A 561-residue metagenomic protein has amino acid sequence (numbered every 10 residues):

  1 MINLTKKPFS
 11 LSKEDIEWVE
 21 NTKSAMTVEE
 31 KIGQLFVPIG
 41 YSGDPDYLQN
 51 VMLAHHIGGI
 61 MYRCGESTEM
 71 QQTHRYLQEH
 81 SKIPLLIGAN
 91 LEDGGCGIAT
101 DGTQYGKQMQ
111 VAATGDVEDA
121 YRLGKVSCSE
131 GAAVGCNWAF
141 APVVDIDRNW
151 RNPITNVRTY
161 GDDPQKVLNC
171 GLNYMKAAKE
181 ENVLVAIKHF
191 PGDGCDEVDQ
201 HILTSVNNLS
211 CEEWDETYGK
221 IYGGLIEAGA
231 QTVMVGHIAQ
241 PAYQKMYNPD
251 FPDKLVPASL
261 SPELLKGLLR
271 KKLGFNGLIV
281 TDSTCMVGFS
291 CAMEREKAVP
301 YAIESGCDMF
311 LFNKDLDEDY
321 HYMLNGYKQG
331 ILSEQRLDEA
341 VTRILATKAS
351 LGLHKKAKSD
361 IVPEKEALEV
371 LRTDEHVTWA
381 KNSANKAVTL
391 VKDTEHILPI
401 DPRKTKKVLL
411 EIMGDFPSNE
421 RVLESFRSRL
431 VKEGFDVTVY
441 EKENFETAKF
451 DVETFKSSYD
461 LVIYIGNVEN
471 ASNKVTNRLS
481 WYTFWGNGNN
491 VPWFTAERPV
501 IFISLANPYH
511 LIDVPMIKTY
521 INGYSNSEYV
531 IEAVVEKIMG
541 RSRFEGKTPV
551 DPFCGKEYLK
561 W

Functional and structural regions predicted by a protein language model:
M1-A54, S261-P262, K271, A292-W561: Preference for extracellular/luminal or secreted protein segments
Q34-D44, Q108-R122, L203-T217, M286-M293: Active-site mouth loops of central-metabolism enzymes
V37, M61, A139-F140, D162 (+4 more regions): Conserved beta-strand positions in the central sheet of alpha/beta enzyme cores
P38-D44, I87-G97, N137-D147, I187-D193 (+4 more regions): Short glycine-enriched loops at secondary-structure junctions
L48-R63, R122-A139: Catalytic domains of carbohydrate-active enzymes, especially glycoside hydrolases
T68-L85, G95-G97, D162-R336, R343: Second-shell residues forming the walls of enzyme active-site clefts
V144-T155, D319: Short, conserved phosphate-binding/catalytic loop or strand-edge motifs used in phosphoryl-/nucleotidyl-transfer
